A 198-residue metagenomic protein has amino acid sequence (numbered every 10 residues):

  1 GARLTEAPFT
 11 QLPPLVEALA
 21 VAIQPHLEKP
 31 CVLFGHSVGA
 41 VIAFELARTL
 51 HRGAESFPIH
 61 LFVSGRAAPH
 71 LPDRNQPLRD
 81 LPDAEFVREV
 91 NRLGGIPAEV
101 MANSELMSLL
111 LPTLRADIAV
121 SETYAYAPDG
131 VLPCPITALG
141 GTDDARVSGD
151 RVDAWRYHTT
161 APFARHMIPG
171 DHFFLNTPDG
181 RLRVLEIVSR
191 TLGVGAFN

Functional and structural regions predicted by a protein language model:
G1-N198: Non-catalytic, mobile gating and regulatory segments of ester bond hydrolases
